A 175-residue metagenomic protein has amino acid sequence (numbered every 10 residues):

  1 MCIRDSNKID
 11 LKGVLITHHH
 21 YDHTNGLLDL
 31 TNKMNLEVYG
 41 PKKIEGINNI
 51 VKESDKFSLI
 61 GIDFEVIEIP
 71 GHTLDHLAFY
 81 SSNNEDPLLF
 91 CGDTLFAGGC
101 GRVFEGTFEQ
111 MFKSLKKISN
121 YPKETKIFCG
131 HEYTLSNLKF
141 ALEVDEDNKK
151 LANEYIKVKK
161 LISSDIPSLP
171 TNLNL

Functional and structural regions predicted by a protein language model:
M1-I3: Short, small-residue-biased leader/transition segments that mark boundaries at the very start of proteins
D5-V66, P87, K157: Active-site HxH/HxHxD metal-binding segment of metal-dependent hydrolases
V14-T24, I69-D75, F128-T134: Histidine-centered catalytic micro-motifs
H19, K43, H72-T73, T94-L95 (+2 more regions): Active-site metal-binding loops of divalent metal-dependent hydrolases
L30, D93, H131, L173: Residue-level signal for inorganic ion chemistry
K56-N84, L88, N120: Core dinuclear metal-dependent hydrolase active-site scaffold
G99-T125: Active-site-adjacent loop/tail segments of enzyme domains
K116-K126, L135-L175: Accessory terminal helices/loops
